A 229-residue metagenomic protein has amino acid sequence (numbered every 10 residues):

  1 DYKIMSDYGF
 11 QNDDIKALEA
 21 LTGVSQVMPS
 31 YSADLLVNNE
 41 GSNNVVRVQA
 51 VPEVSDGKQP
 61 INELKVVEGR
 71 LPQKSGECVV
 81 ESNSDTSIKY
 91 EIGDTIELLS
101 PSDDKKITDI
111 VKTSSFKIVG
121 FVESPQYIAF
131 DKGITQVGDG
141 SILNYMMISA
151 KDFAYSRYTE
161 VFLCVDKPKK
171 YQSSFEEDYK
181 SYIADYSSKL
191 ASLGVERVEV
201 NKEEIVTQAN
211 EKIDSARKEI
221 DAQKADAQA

Functional and structural regions predicted by a protein language model:
D1-A229: Membrane transport/envelope proteins' first extracytoplasmic loop
